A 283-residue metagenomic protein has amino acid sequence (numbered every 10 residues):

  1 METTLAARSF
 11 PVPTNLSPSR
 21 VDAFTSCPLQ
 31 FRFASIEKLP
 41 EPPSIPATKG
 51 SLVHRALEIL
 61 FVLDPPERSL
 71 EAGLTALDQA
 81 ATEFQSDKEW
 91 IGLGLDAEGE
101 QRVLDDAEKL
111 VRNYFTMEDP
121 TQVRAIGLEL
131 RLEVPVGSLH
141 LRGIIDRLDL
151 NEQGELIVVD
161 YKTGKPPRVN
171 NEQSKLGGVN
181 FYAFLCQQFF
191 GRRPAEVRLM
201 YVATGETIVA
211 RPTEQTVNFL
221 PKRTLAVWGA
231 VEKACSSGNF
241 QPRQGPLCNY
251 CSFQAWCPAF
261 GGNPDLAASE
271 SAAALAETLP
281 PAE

Functional and structural regions predicted by a protein language model:
M1-A47, A273-E283: C-terminal, charged and often intrinsically disordered regions of DNA end-processing helicases and nucleases
L5-A6, N15-L16, Q153, L185-E283: Metal-dependent nuclease catalytic regions and adjoining charged, substrate-binding loops involved in nucleic-acid end
P11, P28-E41, E89-W90, V158 (+2 more regions): Short amphipathic alpha-helical segments and their helix-coil junctions
V21-D22, S26-P65, L104-E108, R112 (+1 more regions): Nuclease catalytic cores
A23-F31, S51-L52, L70-I91, R192-T204: Short, compositionally biased low-complexity segments
Q30-E37, R55-L57, S86-D87, I157-T163 (+2 more regions): Short acidic (Asp/Glu) and glycine-rich catalytic loops that position anionic groups and cofactors
A56-L128: A non-catalytic, helix-rich entry segment at domain boundaries
V123-I126, L130-T224: Mg2+/Mn2+-dependent nuclease catalytic core
